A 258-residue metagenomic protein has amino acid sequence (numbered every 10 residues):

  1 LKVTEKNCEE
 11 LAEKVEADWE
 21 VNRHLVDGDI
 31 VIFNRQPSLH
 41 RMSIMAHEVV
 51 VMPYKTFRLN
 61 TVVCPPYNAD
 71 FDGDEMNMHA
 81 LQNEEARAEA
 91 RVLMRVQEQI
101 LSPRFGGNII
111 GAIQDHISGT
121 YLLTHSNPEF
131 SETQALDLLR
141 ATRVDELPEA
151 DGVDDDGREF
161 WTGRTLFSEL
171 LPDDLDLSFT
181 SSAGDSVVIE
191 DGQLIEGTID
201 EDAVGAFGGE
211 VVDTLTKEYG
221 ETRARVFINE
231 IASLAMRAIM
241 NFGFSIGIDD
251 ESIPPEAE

Functional and structural regions predicted by a protein language model:
L1, R41, A46-E258: Feature marking long nucleic-acid-engaging regions of large polymerase/nuclease enzymes
L1-S43, V49, V187, D191-E196: Extended, highly charged clamp/arch subdomains and adjacent linkers that form or line substrate-binding channels
